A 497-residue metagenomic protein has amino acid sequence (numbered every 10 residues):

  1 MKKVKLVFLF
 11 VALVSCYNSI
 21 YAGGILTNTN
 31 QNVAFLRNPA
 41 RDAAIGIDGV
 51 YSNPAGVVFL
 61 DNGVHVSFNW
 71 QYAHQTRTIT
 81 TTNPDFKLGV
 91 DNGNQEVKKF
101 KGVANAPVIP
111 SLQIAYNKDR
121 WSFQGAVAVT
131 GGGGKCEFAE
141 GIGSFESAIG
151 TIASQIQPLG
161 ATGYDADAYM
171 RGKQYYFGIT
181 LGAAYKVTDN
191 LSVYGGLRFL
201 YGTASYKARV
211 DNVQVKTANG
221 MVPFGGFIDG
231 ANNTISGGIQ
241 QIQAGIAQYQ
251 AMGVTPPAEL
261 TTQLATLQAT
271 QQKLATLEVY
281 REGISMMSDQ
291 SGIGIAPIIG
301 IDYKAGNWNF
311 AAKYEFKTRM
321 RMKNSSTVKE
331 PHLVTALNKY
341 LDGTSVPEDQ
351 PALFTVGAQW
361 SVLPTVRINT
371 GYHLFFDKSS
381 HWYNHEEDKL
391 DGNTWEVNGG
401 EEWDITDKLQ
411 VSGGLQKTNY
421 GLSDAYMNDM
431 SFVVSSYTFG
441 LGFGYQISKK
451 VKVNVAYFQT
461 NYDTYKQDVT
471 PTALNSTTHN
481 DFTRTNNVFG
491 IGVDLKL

Functional and structural regions predicted by a protein language model:
N18-K135, F432, F458-T460: N-terminal, post-signal peptide beta-strand-biased segments of exported outer-membrane/organellar beta-barrel and other
D48, N105-P110, Y175-I179, I293-P297 (+4 more regions): Residues that define the transmembrane beta-barrel architecture of outer-membrane proteins
V58, A115-K118, L181, Y185 (+7 more regions): Residue-level signature of outer-membrane beta-barrel architecture
V64, R120-F123, N190-V193, N307-F310 (+4 more regions): Repeated loop/turn-to-beta-strand initiation elements of outer-membrane beta-barrel proteins
V66-H74, G125-V129, G195-F199, A312-F316 (+4 more regions): Transmembrane beta-barrel strands of outer-membrane/channel proteins
T78-P84, C136-G143, Y206-Q214, M322-K329 (+3 more regions): Outer-membrane beta-barrel translocator domains and adjoining extracellular loop/strand segments of Gram-negative
E96-F100, Y164-Y169, E282-M287, K339-S345 (+3 more regions): Extracellular loop and loop/strand-boundary signature of outer-membrane beta-barrel proteins
F443-Y445, T483-L497: Outer-membrane beta-barrel "beta-signal"
